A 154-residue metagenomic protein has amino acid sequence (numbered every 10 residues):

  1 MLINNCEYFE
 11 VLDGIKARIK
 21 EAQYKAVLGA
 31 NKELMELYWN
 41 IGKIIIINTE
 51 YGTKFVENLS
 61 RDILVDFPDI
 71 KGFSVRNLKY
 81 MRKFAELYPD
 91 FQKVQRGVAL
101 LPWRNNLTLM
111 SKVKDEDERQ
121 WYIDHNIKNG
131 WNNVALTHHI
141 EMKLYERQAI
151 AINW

Functional and structural regions predicted by a protein language model:
M1-W154: Basic, low-complexity intrinsically disordered segments
